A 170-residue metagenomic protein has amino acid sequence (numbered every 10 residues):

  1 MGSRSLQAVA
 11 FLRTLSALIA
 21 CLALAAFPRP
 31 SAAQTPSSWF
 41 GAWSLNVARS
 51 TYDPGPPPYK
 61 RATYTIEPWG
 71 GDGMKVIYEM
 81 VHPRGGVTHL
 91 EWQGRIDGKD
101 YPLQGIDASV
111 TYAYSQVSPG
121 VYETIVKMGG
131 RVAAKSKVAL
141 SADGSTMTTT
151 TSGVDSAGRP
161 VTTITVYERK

Functional and structural regions predicted by a protein language model:
M1-L12: N-terminal secretory signal peptides that target proteins for export/translocation
S5-Q7, L18, A33, D143: Serine/proline-rich low-complexity intrinsically disordered segments, especially terminal tails, linkers
R13-A26: Bacterial N-terminal signal peptides
A32-K170: Hydrophobic small-molecule pocket/channel-lining residues, especially in calycin-type beta-barrels
